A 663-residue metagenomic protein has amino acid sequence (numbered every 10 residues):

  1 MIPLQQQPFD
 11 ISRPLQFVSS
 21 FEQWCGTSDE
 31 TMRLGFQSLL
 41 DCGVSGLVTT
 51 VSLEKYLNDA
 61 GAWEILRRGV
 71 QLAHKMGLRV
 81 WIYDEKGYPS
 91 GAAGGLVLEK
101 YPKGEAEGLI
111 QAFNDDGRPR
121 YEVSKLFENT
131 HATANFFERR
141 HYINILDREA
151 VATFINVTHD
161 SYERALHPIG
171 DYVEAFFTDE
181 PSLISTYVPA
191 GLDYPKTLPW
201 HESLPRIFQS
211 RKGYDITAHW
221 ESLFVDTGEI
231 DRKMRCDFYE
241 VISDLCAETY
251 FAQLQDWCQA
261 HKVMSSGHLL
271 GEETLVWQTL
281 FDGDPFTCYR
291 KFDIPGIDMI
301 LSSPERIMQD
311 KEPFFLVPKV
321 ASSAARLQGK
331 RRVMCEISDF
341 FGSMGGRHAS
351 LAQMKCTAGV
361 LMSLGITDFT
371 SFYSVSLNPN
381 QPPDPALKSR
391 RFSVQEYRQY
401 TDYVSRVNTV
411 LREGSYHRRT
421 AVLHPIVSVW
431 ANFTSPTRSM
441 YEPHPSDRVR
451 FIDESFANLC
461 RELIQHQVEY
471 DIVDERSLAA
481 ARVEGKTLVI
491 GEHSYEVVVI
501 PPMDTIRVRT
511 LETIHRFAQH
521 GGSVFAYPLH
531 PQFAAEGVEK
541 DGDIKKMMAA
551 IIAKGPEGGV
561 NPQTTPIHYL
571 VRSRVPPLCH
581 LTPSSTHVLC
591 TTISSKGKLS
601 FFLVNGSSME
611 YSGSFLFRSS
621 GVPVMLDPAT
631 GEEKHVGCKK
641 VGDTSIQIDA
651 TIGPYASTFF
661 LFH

Functional and structural regions predicted by a protein language model:
L4-Q6, S19, F36, L40 (+1 more regions): N-terminal regions that are enriched for targeting/export leaders and immediately downstream pro/stem segments
Q5-R13: Short N-terminal segments immediately surrounding and downstream of signal-peptide cleavage
S12-L34, S45-S52, Y56-G95, K100-K103 (+3 more regions): Carbohydrate-binding surfaces of carbohydrate-active enzymes
L72, A92-H167: Catalytic and substrate-binding clefts that recognize carbohydrates or anionic sugar/phosphate headgroups
